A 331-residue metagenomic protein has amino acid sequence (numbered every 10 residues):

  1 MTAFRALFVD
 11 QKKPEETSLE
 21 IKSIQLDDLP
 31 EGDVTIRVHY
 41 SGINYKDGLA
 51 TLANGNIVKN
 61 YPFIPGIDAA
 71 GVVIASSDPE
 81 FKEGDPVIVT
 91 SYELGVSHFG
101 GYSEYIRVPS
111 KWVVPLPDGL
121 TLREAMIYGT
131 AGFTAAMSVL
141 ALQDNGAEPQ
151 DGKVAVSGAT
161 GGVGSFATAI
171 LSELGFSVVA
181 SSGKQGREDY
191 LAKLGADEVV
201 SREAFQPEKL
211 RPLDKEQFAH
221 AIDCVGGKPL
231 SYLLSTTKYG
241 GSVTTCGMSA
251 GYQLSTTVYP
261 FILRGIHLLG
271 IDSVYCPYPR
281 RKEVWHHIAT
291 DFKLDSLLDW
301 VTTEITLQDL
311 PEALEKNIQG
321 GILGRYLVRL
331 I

Functional and structural regions predicted by a protein language model:
T2, K282-I331: C-terminal hydrophobic helical "lid"/dimerization subdomain of Rossmann-like NAD(P)H-dependent oxidoreductases
D27-I43, A53-L94: Glycine-rich beta-strand-centered segment in the early N-terminal region that forms part of a ligand/cofactor-binding
T90-V154: NAD(P)H dinucleotide-binding glycine-rich loop of Rossmann-like/cofactor-binding domains, especially the beta1-alpha1
Y102, G183-Y190, Y252-V258: Short, glycine/polar-rich helix-capping loops at beta-to-alpha or helix-loop-helix junctions that flank or form
G132-F133, G158-S165, G226: Glycine-rich NAD(P) Rossmann-fold beta1-alpha1 loop
S165-E173: Surface-exposed amphipathic alpha-helices with a cationic face
S172-K228: Adenosine-nucleotide cofactor-binding segment
K228-L294, L330: Glycine-rich phosphate-binding loop and adjacent beta-alpha segment of Rossmann(oid) nucleotide-cofactor-binding
